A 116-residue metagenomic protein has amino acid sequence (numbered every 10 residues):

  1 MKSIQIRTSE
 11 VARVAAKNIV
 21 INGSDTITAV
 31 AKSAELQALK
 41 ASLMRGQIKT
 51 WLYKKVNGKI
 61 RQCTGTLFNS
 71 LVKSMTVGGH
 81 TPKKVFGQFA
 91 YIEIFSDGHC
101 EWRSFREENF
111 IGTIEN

Functional and structural regions predicted by a protein language model:
M1-I19: Eukaryotic low-complexity, non-globular regulatory regions
N22-L39, T64-G78: Charged, amphipathic alpha-helical segments
A29-A31, F86, S96, R106-N109: Acidic, Ser/Pro/Thr-rich low-complexity regulatory regions and the short amphipathic helical interaction modules they
R45-Y53: A short, Trp-centered hydrophobic/proline-enriched beta-strand micro-motif
L67-E101: Acidic, aromatic-enriched beta-alpha/helix-loop junctions
V72, G98-N116: Structured surface patches comprising rigid loops and adjacent beta-strands/short helices at the edges of well-ordered
